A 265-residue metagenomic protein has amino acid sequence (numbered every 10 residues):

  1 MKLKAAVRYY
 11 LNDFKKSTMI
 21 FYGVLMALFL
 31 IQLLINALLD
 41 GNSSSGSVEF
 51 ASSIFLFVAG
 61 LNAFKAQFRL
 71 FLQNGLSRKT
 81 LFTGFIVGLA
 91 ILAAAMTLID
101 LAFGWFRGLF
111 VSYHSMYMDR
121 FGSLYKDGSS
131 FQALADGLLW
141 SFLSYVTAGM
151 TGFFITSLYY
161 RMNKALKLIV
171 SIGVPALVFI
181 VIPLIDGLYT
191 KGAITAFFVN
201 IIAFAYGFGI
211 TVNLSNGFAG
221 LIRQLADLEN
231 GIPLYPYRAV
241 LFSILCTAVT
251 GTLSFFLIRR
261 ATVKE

Functional and structural regions predicted by a protein language model:
M1-M19: Aromatic- and glycine-rich beta-strand/loop motifs that create alpha-glucan
V7, F64-A90: Helix-loop-helix units of permease transmembrane domains in multi-pass membrane transporters, especially ABC
S17-L30, I194, F198-A205: Extracytoplasmic/secretory soluble proteins
V24, L28, Q32, F57 (+7 more regions): Alpha-helical transmembrane segments of multipass membrane proteins
Q32-A63, Q224-R238: Membrane-embedded or membrane-proximal helical elements that form or frame transporter/channel pores
Q32-S53, G88-M162: Secretory targeting signals
L76-T80, S157-L166: Membrane-interface helix-boundary motifs at transmembrane edges
L101-W140, R161-E265: Terminal transmembrane helical anchor/hairpin motif
